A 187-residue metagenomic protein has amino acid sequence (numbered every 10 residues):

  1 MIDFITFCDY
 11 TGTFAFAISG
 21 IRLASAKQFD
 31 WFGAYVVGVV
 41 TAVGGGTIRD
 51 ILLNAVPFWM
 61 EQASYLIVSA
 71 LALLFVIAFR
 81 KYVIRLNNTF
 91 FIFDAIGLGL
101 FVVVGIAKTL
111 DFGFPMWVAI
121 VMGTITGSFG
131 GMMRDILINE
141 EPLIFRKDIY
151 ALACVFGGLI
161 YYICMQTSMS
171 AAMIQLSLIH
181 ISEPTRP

Functional and structural regions predicted by a protein language model:
M1-F4, D50-M60, V104-V118, I163-M173: Helix-coil boundary and interhelical linker segments in multi-pass alpha-helical membrane proteins
I2-T13, F58-L71, P115-G127: Structural signature of hydrophobic alpha-helical transmembrane segments
A17-K27, D50, L74-N87, M132-P142: C-terminal ends of transmembrane helices
F32-V37, Q62-L66, N87-G97, M122 (+1 more regions): Cytoplasmic-side transmembrane-helix entry/capping segments in multi-pass membrane proteins
V36-V40, T47-L53, V121, I125 (+2 more regions): Short, structured motif recognition centered on aromatic/hydrophobic residues
G38-G44, D94-A107, I149-Y162: Small-residue-rich segments of transmembrane alpha-helices in multi-pass membrane proteins, especially helix faces
L71-K108: Ordered, amphipathic secondary-structure segments that act as subunit-interaction surfaces in large macromolecular
L176-P187: Residue-level detector of conserved catalytic or cofactor/ligand-binding positions in enzyme active sites
